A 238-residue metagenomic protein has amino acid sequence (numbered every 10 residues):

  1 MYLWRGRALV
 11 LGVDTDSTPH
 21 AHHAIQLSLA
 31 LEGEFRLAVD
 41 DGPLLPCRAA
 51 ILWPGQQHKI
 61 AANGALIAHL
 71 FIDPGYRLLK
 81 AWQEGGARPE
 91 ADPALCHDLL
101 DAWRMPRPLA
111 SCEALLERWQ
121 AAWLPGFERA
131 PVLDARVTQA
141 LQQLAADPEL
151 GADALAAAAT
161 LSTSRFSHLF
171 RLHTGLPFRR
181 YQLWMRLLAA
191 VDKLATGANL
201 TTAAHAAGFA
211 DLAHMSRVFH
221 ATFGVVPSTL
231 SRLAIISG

Functional and structural regions predicted by a protein language model:
M1-G85: N-terminal regulatory/effector-sensing and dimerization cores that precede helix-turn-helix DNA-binding domains
L9-G12, Q120-E128, S167-G175: Short, Lys/Arg-enriched N-terminal segment that forms or immediately precedes the first helix of a structured domain
L66-S111: General nucleic-acid-binding
A91-D101, C112-L150, A156-A159, R180-N199: A short, Lys/Arg-enriched amphipathic alpha-helix from helix-turn-helix/homeodomain DNA-binding modules
A152-D153, L172-A210, R232-G238: Terminal helix-turn-helix DNA-binding modules in bacterial transcription factors
S162, A210-D211: Short coil turns linking two alpha-helices in DNA-binding domains
